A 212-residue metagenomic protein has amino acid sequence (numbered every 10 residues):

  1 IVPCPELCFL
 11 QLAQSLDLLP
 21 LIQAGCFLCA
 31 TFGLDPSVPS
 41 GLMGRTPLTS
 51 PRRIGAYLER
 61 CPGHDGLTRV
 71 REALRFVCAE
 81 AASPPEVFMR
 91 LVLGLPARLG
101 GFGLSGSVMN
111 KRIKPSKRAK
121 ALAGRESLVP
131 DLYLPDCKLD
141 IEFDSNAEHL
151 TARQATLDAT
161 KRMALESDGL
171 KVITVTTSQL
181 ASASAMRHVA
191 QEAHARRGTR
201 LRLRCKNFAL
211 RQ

Functional and structural regions predicted by a protein language model:
I1-A56: Nuclease-adjacent, charged terminal/linker segments that flank catalytic cores
G44-Q212: Surface segments flanking catalytic/ligand-binding clefts of nucleic-acid enzymes
